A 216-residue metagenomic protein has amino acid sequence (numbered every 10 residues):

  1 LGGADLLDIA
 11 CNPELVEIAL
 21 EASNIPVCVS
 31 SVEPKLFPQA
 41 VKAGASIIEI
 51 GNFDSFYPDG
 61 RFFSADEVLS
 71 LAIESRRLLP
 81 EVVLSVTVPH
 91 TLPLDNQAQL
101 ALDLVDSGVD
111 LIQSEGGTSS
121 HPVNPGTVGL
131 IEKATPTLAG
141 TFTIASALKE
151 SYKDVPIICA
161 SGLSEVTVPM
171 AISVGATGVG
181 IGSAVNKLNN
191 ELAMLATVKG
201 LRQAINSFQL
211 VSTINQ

Functional and structural regions predicted by a protein language model:
L1-C159, S164-Q216: Alpha/beta enzyme core
